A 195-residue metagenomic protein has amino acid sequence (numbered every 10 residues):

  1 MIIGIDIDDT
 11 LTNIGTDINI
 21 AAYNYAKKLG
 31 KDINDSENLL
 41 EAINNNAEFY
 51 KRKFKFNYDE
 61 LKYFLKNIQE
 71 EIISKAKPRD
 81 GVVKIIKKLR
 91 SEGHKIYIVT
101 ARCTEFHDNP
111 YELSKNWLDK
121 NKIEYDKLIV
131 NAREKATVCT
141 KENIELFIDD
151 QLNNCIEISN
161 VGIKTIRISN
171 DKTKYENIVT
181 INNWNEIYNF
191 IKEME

Functional and structural regions predicted by a protein language model:
M1-F56: Active-site neighborhood of HAD-like aspartate-dependent phosphohydrolases
D8, D149-D150: Acidic di-acidic motifs
I43-K84: Metal-dependent phosphoesterase signature
E71-K77, V82-S114: Substrate-recognition element of Asp-dependent hydrolases with the DxDx(T/V) motif
K95-Y97, Y125, E145, I163-T165: Hydrophobic anchor at the start of a short beta-strand that flanks the dinucleotide cofactor-binding loop
A101-L146, L152-I156: Substrate-recognition "cap/lid" segment bordering the active-site pocket of phosphatases
N121, T140-K141, L152-E195: Asp-based, Mg2+/Mn2+-dependent phosphohydrolase catalytic module
